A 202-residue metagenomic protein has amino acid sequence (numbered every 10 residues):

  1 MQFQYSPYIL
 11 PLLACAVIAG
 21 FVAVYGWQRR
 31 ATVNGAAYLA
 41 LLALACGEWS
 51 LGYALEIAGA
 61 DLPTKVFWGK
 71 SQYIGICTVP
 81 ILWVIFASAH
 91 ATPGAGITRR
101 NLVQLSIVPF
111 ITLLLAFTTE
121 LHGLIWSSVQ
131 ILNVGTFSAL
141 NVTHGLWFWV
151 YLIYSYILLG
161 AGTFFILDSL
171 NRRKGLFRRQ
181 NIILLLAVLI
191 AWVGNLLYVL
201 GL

Functional and structural regions predicted by a protein language model:
Q2-G20, R30-L132, T143-G160, V188: Individual alpha-helical transmembrane segments in multi-pass integral membrane proteins
Y5, I9, A36, A40-L41 (+4 more regions): Interfacial "cap-and-anchor" motif at the non-cytosolic start of specific transmembrane alpha-helices
V24-A31, S88-P93, I166-K174: Structural signal for the C-terminal ends of transmembrane alpha-helices and the immediately following loop
Y25-Q28, L113-T118, N195-L202: Hydrophobic alpha-helical transmembrane segments
W126-S127, A139, F177-R178: A broad "ordered helical/assembly scaffold" signature
T136-V142: Surface-exposed acidic, glycine/proline-enriched linker/cap segments that occur as 15-30-residue helix-coil
